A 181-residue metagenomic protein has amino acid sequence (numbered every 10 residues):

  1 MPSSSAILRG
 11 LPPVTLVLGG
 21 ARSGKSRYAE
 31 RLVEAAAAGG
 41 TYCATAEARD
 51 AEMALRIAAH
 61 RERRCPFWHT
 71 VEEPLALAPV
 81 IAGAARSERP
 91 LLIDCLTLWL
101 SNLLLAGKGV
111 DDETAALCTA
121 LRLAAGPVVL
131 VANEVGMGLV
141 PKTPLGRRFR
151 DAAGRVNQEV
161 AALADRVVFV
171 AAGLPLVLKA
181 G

Functional and structural regions predicted by a protein language model:
M1-R9: Pre-Walker A adenine-sensing motif
G10-L11, A58-R61, L91-L103, G136: Short, basic/glycine-rich phosphate-binding loops at helix/coil junctions that contact nucleotide phosphates
L11, T15-G83: Conserved P-loop
A29, H60, L92, N133 (+1 more regions): Residue-level signal for inorganic ion chemistry
A36, A84-E88, A124: Glycine-rich phosphate-binding loop signature in dinucleotide/nucleotide-binding domains
G40, L91, R166-F169: Short, well-ordered beta-strand core segments
P66-D112: Helix-adjacent hinge/juxtasegments
L75, L98-G181: Replace "adjacent to P-loop NTPase cores in ATP/GTP-dependent enzymes" with "adjacent to NTP-binding cores
